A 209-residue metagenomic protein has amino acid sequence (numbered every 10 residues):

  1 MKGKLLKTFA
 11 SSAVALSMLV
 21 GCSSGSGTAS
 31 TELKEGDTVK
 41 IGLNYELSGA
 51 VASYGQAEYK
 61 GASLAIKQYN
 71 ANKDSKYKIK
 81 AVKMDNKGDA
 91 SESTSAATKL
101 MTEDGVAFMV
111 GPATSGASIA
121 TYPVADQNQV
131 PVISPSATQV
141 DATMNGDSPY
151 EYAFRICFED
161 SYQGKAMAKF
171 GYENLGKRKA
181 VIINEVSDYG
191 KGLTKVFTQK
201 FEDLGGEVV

Functional and structural regions predicted by a protein language model:
M1-K40, A71-D74: Short, low-complexity disordered leader/linker segments with a strong preference for bacterial N-terminal type II
G27-A29, L33, Y54-E58, N72-M144 (+1 more regions): Beta-alpha junction/loop-to-helix N-cap segments that form part of ligand/metal-binding clefts
E35-G55, Y59, P112-A113, K179-I183: Short beta-strand segments enriched in small/hydrophobic residues
Y45, K83-N86, N184-E185: Short glycine-centered, acidic/aromatic-flanked micro-motifs in structured strand/loop junctions that mark active-site
A50, G88-D89, Y189: Glycine-/small-residue-rich active-site loops that bind phosphorylated ligands and cofactors
Y54-K78, K195-E202: Short, polar/charged alpha-helical segment
G61, E92-A96, Q163-F170: Well-ordered alpha-helical segments embedded in enzymatic catalytic cores
V106-V209: Extracytoplasmic ligand/sensor domains, especially the bilobed periplasmic-binding protein
